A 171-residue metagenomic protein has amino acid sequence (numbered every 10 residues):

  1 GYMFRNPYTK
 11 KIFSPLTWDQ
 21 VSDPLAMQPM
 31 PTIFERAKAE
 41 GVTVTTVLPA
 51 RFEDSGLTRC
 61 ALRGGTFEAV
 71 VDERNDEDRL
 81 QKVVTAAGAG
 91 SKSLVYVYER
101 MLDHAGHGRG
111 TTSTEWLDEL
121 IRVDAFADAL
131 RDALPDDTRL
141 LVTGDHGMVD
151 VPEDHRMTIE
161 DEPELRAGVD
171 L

Functional and structural regions predicted by a protein language model:
G1-L171: Feature captures the catalytic ectodomains and active-site-proximal regions of enzymes that hydrolyze or transfer
